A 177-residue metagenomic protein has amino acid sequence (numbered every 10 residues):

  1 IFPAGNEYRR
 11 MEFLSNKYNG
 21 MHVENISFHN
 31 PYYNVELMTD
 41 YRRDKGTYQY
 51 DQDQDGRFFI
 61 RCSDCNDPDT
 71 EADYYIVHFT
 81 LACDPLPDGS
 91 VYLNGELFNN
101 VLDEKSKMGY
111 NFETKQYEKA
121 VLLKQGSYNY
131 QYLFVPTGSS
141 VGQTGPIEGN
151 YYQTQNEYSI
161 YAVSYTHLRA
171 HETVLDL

Functional and structural regions predicted by a protein language model:
I1-R43: Long, internal scaffold/assembly segments composed of regular secondary structure
F2-N19, I147, T154-R169: Active-site-adjacent segment of 2-oxoglutarate/Fe(II) JmjC oxygenases
N30-P31, E36-D44, N150-Y165: Short beta-strand elements
L37-L86: Basic K/R-rich, polyanion-interacting modules in nucleoproteins and related proteins
H78-K124, T137-V163: Aromatic-rich carbohydrate-binding modules that target alpha-glucans
H167, E172-L177: Single conserved hydrophobic/aromatic residue that forms the stacking wall/gate of nucleotide- or nucleobase-binding
